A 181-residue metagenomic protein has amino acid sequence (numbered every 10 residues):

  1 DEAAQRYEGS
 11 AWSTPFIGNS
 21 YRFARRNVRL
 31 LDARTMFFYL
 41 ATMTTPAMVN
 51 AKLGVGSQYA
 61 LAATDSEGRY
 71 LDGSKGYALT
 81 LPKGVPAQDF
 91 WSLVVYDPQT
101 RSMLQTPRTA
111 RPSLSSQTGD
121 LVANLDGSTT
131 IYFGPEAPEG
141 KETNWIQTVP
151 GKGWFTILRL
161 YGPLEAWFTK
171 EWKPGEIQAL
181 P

Functional and structural regions predicted by a protein language model:
D1-P181: A compositional/structural signature for long, glycine/proline-rich flexible linkers and loops on extracytoplasmic
